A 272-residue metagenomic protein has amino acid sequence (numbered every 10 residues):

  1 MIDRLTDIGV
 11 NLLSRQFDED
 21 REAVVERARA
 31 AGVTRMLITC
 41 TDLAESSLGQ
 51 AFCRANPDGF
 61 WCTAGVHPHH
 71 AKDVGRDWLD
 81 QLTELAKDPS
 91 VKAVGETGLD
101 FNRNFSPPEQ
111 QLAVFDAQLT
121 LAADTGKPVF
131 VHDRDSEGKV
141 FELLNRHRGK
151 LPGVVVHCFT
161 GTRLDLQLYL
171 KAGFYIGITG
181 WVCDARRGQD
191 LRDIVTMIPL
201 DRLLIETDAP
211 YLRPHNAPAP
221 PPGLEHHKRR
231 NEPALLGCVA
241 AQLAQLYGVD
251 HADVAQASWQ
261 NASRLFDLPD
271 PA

Functional and structural regions predicted by a protein language model:
M1-A272: Mid-domain alpha/beta scaffold segments of enzyme catalytic cores
